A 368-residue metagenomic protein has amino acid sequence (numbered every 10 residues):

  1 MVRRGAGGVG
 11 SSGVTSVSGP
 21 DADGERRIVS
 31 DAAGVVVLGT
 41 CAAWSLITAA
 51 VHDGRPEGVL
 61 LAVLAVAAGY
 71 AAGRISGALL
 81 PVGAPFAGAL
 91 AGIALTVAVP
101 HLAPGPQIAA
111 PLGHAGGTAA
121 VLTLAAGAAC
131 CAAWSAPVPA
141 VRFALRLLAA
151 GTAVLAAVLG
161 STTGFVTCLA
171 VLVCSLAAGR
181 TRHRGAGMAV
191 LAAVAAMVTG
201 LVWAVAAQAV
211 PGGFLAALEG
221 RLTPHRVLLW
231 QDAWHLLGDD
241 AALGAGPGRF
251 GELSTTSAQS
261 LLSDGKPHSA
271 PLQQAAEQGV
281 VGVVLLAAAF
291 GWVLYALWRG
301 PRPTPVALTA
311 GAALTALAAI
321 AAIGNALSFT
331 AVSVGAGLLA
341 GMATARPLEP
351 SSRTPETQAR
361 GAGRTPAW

Functional and structural regions predicted by a protein language model:
G8, D21-V37: N-terminal membrane topogenic signal
S11, I28-D31, R74, Q278-A316: Hydrophobic transmembrane alpha-helices and their immediate junctions
S16-D23, A68-L79, A128-V138, V173-H183 (+2 more regions): Structural signal for the C-terminal ends of transmembrane alpha-helices and the immediately following loop
G34-W44, A65-G179: Alpha-helical transmembrane segments of multi-pass inner-membrane proteins
A42-S45, A312-I320, N325-W368: Transmembrane alpha-helices of multi-pass inner-membrane enzymes
A109-A125, A275-G279, N325-A336: Membrane-interface micro-motifs in multi-pass membrane enzymes
L176-R221, W234-H235: A membrane-periplasm/extracellular boundary helix in multi-pass inner-membrane enzymes that assemble envelope glycans
L228-D264, Q278-V283: TM-adjacent membrane-interface loops and short helices in multi-pass inner/ER membrane proteins
